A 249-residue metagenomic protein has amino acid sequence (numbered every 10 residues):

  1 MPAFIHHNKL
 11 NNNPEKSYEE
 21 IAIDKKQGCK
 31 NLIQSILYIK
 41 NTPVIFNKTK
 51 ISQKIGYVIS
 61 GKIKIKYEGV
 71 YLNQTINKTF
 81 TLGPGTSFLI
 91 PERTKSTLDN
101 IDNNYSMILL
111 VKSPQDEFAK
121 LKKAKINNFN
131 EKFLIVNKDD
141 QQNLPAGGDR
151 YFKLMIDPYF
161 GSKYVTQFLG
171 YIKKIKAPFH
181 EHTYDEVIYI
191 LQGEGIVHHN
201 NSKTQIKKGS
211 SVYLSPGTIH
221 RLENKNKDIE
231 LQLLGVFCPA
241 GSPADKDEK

Functional and structural regions predicted by a protein language model:
M1-I33, I45-F46, T79, G83 (+3 more regions): A short, N-terminal "cap"/entry segment at the start of jelly-roll beta-barrel domains of the cupin/DSBH fold
E19-I23, I33-K50, Q167-H182: Conserved short histidine dyad/triad with adjacent acidic residue
E20, F46, I65-Y67, V197-H199 (+1 more regions): Short hydrophobic/aromatic-rich beta-strand segments that constitute the beta-sheet cores of beta-sandwich/beta-barrel
K48-K50, Y57, L82-P84, E92 (+6 more regions): Conserved strand-loop elements at the edges of beta-sheets that form or border functional pockets
I51-Y71, I175, T183-I196, N200-N201: Glycine- and acidic-residue-biased ligand/ion/polar-headgroup-sensing regions
V70-E92, N201-G217: Short acidic-glycine-tyrosine-enriched beta hairpin
G83-T86, E92-F118, P216-P243: Ligand-binding loop in jelly-roll beta-barrel domains
